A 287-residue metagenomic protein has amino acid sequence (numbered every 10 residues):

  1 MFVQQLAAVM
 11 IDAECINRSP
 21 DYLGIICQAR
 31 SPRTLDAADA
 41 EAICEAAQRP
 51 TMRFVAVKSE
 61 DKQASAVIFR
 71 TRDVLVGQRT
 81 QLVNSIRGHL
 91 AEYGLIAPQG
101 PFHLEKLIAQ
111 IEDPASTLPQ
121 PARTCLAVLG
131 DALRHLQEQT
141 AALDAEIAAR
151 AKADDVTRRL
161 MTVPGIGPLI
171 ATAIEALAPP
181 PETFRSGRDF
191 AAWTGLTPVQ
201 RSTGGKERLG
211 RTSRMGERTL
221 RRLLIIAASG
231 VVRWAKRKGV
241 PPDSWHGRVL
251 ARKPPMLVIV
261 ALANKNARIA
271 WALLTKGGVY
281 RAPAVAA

Functional and structural regions predicted by a protein language model:
M1-A287: A detector of single, family-specific signature residues that are central to catalytic or substrate-handling motifs
